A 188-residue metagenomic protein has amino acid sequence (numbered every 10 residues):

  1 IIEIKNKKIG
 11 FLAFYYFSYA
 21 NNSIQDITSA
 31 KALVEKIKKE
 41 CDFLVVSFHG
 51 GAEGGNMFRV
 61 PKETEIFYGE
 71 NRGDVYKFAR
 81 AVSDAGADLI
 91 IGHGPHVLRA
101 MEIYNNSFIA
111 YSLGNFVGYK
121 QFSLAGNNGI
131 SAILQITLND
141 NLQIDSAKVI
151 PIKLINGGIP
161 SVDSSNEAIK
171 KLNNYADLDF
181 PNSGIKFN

Functional and structural regions predicted by a protein language model:
I1-N188: Acidic, metal/ion-coordinating pockets
